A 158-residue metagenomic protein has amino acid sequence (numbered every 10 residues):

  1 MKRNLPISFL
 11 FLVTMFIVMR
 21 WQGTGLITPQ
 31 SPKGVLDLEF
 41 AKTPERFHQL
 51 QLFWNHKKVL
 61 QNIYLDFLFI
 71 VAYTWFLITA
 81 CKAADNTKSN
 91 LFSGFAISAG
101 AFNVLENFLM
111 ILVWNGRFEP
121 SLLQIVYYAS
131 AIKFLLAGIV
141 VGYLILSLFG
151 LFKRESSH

Functional and structural regions predicted by a protein language model:
K2, K82-N90, E155-S157: Membrane-interface helix-boundary motifs at transmembrane edges
K2-Q61: Interfacial loop at the N-terminal end of multi-pass membrane proteins
I17-G25, F102-V113: C-terminal TM-helix exit segments that contain a strictly Trp-centered aromatic cap at the helix terminus
F53, K57-L60, A84-L91, R117 (+1 more regions): Juxtamembrane loop-transmembrane helix junctions in multi-pass integral membrane proteins, especially the extracellular
K58-A80, V141: Hydrophobic alpha-helical transmembrane segments
L65-F69, S93, S130-A137: Alpha-helical transmembrane segments of integral membrane proteins, emphasizing hydrophobic/aromatic residues
A96-F102: Alpha-helical transmembrane segments of multi-pass membrane proteins
V104-F152: Alpha-helical transmembrane segments of multi-pass integral membrane proteins, characterized by long hydrophobic
